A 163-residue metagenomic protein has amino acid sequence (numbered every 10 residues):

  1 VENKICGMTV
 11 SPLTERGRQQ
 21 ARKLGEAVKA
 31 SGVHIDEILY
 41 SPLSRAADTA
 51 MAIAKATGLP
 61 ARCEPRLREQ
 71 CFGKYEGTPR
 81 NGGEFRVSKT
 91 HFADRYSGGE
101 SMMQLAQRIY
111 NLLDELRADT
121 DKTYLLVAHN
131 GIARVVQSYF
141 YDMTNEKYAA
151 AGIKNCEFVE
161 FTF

Functional and structural regions predicted by a protein language model:
V1-K4, A50, G73-G77, Y139: Short aromatic-enriched loop/helix-cap "lid" or pocket-rim segments at secondary-structure transitions that line
V1-L59, E100: Active-site-proximal alpha-helix that buttresses catalytic centers in soluble enzyme cores
S11, A54-Y110: Phosphate-handling substructures
L24, V28, L105-L116: Generic hydrophobic alpha-helical segments
Y40-S41, Q107, V127-A128: Short beta-strand scaffold positions
S44, L67, G131: Catalytic metal-binding/acid-base residues of hydrolase active sites
A47, K55, Y110-F163: Active-site-adjacent alpha-helix immediately C-terminal to a catalytic or transition-state-stabilizing loop
